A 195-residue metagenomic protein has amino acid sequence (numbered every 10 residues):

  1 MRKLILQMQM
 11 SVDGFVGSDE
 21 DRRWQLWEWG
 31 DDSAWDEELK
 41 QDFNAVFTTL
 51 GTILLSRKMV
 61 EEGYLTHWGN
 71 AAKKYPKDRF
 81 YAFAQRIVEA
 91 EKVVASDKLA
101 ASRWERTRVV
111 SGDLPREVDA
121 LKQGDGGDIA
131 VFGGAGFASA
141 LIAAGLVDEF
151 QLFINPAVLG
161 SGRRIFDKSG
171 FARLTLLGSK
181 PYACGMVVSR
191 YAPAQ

Functional and structural regions predicted by a protein language model:
M1-Q195: Enzymes that bind and transform nitrogen-containing heteroaromatic metabolites
